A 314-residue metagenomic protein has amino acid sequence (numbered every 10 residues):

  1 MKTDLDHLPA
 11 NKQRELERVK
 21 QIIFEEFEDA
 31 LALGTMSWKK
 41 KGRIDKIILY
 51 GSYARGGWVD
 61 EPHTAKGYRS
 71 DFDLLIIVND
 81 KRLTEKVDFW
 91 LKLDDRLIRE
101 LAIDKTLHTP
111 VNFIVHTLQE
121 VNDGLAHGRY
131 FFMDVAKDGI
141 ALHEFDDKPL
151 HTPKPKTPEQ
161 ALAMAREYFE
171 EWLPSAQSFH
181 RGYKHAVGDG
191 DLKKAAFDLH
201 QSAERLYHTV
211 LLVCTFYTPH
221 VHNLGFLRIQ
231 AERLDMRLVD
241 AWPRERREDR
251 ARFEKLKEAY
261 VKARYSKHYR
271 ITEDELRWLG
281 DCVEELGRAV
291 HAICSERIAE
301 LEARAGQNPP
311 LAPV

Functional and structural regions predicted by a protein language model:
K2-T35, K41, D60-L125: Metal-dependent nucleotidyltransferase catalytic core
H7, T84-L91, K105-L107, V111-T117 (+1 more regions): Terminal alpha-helical segments
K41-R43, K257: A short, polar/charged loop/turn motif at coil->beta-strand junctions and beta-hairpin connectors
I44-W58: Short gly/ser-rich loop at a beta-strand->alpha-helix junction or flexible surface loop bordering the NTP-binding
G51-Y53, V78, Q201, L206: Generic secondary-structure microfeatures
Y53, K81, Y269: Flexible, active-site-proximal loop/turn residues at the rims of small-molecule/cofactor binding pockets and catalytic
